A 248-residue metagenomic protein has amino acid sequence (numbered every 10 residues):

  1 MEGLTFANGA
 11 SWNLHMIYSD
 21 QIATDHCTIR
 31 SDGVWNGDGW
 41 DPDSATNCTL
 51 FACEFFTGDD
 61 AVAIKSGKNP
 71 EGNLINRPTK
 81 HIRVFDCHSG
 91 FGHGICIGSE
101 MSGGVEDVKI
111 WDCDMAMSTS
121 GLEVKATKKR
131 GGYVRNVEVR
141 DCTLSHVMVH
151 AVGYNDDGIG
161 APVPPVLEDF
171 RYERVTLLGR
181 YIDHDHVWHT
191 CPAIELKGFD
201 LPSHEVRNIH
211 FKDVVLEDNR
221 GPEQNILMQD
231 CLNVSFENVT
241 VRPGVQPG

Functional and structural regions predicted by a protein language model:
M1-G248: Extracellular/periplasmic carbohydrate-active domains that bind, remodel, or depolymerize complex polysaccharides
